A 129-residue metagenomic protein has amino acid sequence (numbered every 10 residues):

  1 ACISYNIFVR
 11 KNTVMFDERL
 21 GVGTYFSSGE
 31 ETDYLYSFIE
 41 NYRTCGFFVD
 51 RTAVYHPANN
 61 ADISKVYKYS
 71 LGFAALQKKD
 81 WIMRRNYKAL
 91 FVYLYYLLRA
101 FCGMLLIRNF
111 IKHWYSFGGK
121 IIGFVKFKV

Functional and structural regions predicted by a protein language model:
C2-E18: Conserved nucleotide-sugar donor-binding and metal-coordinating catalytic region shared by glycosyltransferases
S4, V22-Y34: Acidic donor-binding loop at a coil-to-helix junction in glycosyltransferase catalytic cores that engages
V14, R43-T44: Generic structural signal for secondary-structure transition and capping sites
G21-F26, G46-S64, F73-Q77: Active-site donor/metal-binding and catalytic loop motifs of nucleotide-sugar-dependent glycosylation enzymes
E31-T32, T44, K68: Internal helical hairpin/lid segments
F38-I39: Hydrophobic residues within well-ordered alpha-helices
S64-K78, I82-V129: Non-catalytic, C-terminal membrane-associated alpha-helical segments of glycosyltransferases
